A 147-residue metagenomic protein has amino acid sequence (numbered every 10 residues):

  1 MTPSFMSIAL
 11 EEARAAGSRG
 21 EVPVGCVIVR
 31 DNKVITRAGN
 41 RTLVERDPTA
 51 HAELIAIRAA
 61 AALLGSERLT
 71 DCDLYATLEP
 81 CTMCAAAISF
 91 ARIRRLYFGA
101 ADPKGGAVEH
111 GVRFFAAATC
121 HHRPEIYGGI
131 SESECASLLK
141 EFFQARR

Functional and structural regions predicted by a protein language model:
M1-A16, P80-R147: Zinc-dependent deaminase
A9, A13-A16, C26, T36 (+2 more regions): Small-residue (primarily alanine) positions within well-ordered alpha-helices, especially packing/interaction faces
G20-V24, R68-T70: Short, basic and Ser/Thr-rich N-terminal targeting/leader segments
V24-N32: Short beta-strand scaffold segments in enzyme catalytic cores
R30-D31, R58, T70: A cytosolic small-molecule/anion-sensing beta-strand core signal
I35-T42: Short beta->alpha transition motifs characteristic of CBS
V44-L54: A short, polar/charged loop-to-alpha-helix boundary motif
S66-L78: Immediate flanking context of iron-sulfur cluster ligation sites
